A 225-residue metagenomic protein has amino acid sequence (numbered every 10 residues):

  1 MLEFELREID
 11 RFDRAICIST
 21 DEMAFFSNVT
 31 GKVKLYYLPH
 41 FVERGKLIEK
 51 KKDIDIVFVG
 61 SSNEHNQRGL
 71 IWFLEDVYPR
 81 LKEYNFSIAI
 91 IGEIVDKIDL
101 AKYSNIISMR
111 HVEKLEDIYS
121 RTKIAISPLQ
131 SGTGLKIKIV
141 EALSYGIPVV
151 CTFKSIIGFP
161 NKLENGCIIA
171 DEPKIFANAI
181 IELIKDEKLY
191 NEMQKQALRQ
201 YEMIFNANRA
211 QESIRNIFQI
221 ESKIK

Functional and structural regions predicted by a protein language model:
M1-A15: Membrane-proximal helix-turn-helix segments that form the acceptor-binding/catalytic region of lipid-linked
L2, N28, Y36-S108, V112-S120: Conserved catalytic-core segment of nucleotide-activated headgroup transferases in glycan assembly
K97-I98, L115-E116, T133-K136, S155-P160: Short glycine/proline-enriched, acidic/aromatic patches that form the donor-sugar handling elements
S120-G134, Y145-P148: Acidic donor-binding loop of glycosyltransferase active sites
K138-E141, P148-T152: Short hydrophobic beta-strand element within catalytic cores of glycosyltransferases and related nucleotide-activated
F153-I169: Short acidic/histidine- and often glycine-rich active-site loop of Leloir-type glycosyltransferases that engages
C167-K174, E182-E187: Conserved acidic donor-binding segment of nucleotide-sugar-dependent glycosyltransferases
K188-Q219: A charged, aromatic-enriched C-terminal amphipathic alpha-helix characteristic of glycosyltransferases across folds
